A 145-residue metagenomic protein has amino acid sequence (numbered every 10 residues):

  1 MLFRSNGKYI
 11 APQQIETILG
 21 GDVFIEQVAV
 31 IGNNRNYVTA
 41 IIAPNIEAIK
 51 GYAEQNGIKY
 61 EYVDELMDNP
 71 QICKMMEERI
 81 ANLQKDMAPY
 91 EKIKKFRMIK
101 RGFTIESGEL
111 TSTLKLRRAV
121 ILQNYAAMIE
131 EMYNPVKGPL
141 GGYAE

Functional and structural regions predicted by a protein language model:
M1-Y90, G102-S107: AMP-binding/adenylate-forming catalytic core of the ANL superfamily
Q27-A29, E77-E145: Conserved C-terminal "lid"/linker of ANL adenylate-forming enzymes
